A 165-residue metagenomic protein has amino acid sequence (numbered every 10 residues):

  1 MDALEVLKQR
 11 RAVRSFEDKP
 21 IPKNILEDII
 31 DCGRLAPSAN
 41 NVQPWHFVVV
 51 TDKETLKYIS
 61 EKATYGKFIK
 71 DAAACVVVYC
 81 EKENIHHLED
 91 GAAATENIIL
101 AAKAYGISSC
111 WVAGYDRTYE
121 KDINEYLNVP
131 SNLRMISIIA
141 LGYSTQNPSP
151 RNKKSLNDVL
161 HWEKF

Functional and structural regions predicted by a protein language model:
M1-F165: Acidic, surface-exposed loops and disordered segments
